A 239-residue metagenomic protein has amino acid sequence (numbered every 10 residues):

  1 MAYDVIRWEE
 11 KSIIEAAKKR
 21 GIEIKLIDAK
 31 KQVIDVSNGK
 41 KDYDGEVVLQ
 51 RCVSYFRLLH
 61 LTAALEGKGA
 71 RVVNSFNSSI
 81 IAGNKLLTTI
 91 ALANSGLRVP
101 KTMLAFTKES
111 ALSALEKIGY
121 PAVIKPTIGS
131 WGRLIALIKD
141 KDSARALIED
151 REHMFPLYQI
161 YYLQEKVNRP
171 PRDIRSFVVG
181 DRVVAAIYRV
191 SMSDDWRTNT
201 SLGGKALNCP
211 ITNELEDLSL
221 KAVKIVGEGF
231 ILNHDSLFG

Functional and structural regions predicted by a protein language model:
M1-S78: ATP-binding N-terminal substructure of ATP-dependent carboxylate-amine bond-forming enzymes
E10-I14, T62-A63, T89, L112 (+2 more regions): Short amphipathic alpha-helical segments and helix-helix/interface helices
E23, R71, R98, P121 (+2 more regions): Residue-level detector of anion-binding/catalytic polar loops
G39, E66-G69, N77-Y162, V167-P171 (+1 more regions): Active-site nucleotide/adenylate-binding loops and adjacent lid/helix of ATP-dependent enzymes
V53-Y55, S78-S79, V183, R189-M192 (+1 more regions): Short glycine-enriched loops at secondary-structure junctions
A136-V226: Phosphate-binding site of ATP-dependent enzymes
S219, V223-G239: Conserved metal-phosphate-binding beta-hairpin within the catalytic cores of diverse ATP-dependent phosphoryl-transfer
